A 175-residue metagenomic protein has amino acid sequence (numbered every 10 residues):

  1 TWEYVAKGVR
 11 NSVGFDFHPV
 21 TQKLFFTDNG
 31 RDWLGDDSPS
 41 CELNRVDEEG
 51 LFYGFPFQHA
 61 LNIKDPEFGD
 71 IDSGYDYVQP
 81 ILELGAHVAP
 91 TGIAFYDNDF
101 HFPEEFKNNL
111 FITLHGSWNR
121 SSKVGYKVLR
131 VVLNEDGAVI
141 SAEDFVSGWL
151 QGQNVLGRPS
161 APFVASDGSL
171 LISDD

Functional and structural regions predicted by a protein language model:
E3, R10-N11, F15-V146, G152-G157 (+3 more regions): Beta-propeller domain segments
